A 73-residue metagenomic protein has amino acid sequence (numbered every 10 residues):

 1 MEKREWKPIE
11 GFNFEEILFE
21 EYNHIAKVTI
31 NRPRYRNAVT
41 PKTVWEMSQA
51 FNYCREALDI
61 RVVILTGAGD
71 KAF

Functional and structural regions predicted by a protein language model:
M1-D70: Conserved CoA-thioester-binding segment of acyl-CoA-metabolizing enzymes
F73: Glycine/Thr-rich phosphate-binding loops of Rossmann-like dinucleotide-binding domains
